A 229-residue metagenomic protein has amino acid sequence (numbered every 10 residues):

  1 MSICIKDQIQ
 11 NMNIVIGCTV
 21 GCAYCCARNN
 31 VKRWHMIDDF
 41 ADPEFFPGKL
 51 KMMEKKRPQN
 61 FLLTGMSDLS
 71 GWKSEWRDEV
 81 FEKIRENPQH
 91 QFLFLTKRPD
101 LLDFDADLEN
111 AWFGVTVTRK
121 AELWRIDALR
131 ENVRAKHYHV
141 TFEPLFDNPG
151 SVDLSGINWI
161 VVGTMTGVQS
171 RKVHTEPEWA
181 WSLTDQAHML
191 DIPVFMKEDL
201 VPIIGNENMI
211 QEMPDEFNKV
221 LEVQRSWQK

Functional and structural regions predicted by a protein language model:
M1-I9, F146, S151-K229: Auxiliary Fe-S-binding modules of radical SAM enzymes
M1-W112, K120-R134, P149-L154: Conserved Radical SAM active-site core
F61-L63, F92-F94, A111-V115, Y138-F142 (+2 more regions): Hydrophobic faces of well-ordered beta-strands that scaffold small-molecule active sites in alpha/beta enzyme cores
S67, R98-D100, V117-R119, P144-F146 (+2 more regions): Active-site-proximal loop/turn and secondary-structure-junction residues that shape catalytic pockets, frequently
W72, F142, E176-P177: Nucleic-acid endo/exonuclease domains
E86-F92, R134-H137, T184-V194: Structural alpha-beta junctions
T118, E122, V173-E176: Short capping loops/turns at secondary-structure boundaries
